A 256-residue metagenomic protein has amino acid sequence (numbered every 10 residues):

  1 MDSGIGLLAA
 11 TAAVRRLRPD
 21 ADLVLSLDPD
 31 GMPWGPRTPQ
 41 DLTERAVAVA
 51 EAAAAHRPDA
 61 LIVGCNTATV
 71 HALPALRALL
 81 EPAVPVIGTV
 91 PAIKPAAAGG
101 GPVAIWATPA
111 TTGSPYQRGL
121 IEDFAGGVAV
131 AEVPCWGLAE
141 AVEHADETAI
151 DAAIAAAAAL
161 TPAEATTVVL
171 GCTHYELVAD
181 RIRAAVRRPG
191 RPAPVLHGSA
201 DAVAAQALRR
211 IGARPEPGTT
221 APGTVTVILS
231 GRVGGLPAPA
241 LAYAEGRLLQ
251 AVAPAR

Functional and structural regions predicted by a protein language model:
M1-R256: Non-catalytic structural scaffold of enzyme domains
